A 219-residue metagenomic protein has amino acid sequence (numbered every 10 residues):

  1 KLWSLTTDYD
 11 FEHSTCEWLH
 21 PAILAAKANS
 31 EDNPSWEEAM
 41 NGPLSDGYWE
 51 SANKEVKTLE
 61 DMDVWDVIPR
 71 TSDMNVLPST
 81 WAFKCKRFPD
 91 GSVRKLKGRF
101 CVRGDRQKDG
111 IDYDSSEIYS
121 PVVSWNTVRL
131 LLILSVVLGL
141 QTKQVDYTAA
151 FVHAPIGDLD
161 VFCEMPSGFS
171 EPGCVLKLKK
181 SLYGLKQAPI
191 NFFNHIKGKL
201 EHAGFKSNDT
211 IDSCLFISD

Functional and structural regions predicted by a protein language model:
K1-D219: Long, low-complexity, charge-biased intrinsically disordered regions
